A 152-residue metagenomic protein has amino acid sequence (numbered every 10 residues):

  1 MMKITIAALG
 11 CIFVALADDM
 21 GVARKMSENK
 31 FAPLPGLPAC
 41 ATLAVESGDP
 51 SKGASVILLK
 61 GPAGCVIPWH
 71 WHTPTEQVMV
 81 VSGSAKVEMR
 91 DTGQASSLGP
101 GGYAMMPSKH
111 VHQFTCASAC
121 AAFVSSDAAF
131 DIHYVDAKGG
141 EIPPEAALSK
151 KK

Functional and structural regions predicted by a protein language model:
M1-A8: Sec-dependent signal peptide recognition, specifically the positively charged N-region followed immediately by
L9-A17: Hydrophobic h-region of N-terminal signal peptides that target proteins for export in Gram-negative bacteria
L16-S55, A137-K152: A short, N-terminal "cap"/entry segment at the start of jelly-roll beta-barrel domains of the cupin/DSBH fold
L43-V45, V56-L58, Q77, A95-S97 (+2 more regions): Conserved hydrophobic/aromatic beta-strand scaffold that supports enzyme active sites
D49-S51, P62, A85, R90-K109: Short acidic-glycine-tyrosine-enriched beta hairpin
L59-P62, W71-V87: Short, conserved beta-strand element in jelly-roll/cupin
I67-W69, V87-E88, M106, V111-A117: Short beta-strand His + acidic residue motifs that chelate non-heme Fe in jelly-roll/DSBH and cupin folds
G99, S108-I132: Ligand-binding loop in jelly-roll beta-barrel domains
